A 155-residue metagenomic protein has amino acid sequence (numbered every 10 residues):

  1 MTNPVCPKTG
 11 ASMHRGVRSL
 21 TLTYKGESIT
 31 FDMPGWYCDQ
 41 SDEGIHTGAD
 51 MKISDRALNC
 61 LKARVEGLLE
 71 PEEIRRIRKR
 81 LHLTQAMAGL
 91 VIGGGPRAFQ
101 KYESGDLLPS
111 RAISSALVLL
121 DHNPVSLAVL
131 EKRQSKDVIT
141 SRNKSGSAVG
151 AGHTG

Functional and structural regions predicted by a protein language model:
M1-S19, L90-G93, G105-L107, I113 (+1 more regions): A contiguous, well-structured "functional interface" segment within a domain
T2-L68, L119, N123-R142, A148: N-terminal flexible/basic segments that precede or flank functional cores
G48-S114: Extended interfacial segments that mediate partner engagement and assembly in macromolecular machines
G93-G155: C-terminal charged interaction modules
